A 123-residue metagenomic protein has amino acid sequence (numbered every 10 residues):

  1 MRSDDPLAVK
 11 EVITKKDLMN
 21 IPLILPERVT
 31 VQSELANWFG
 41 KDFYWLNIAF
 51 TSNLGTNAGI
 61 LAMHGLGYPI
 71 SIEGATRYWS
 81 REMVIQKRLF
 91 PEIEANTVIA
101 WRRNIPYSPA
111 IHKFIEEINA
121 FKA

Functional and structural regions predicted by a protein language model:
M1-R28, E94-I105, N119: Hydrophobic/proline-rich hinge and linker segments of small-molecule sensing/allosteric domains, predominantly
S3, T30, I72-A75: Short secondary-structure boundary segments
L7-A8, I21-F43, Y107-I111, I115: Secondary-structure junction motif
K10-E11, D17, T56-N104: Beta-alpha-beta core module
M19, G40, A62-M63, N119: Alpha-helix boundary recognition
L25, Y44-N57: Short beta-strand-to-loop elements that line the ligand-binding cleft of bilobed periplasmic-binding protein-like
F43-Y44, W79: Short helix-capping segments at alpha-helix termini
H112, F121-A123: N-terminal hydrophobic or amphipathic helices and topogenic motifs
